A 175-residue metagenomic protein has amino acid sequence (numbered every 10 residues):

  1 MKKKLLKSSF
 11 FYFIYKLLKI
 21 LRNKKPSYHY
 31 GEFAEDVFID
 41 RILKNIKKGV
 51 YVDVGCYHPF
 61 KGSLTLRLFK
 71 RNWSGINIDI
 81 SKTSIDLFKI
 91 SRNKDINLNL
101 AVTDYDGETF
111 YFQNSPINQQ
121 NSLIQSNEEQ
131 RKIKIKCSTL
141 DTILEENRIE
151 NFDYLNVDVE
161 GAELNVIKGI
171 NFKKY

Functional and structural regions predicted by a protein language model:
M1-Y175: Phosphate/nucleotide-binding beta-alpha loop and adjacent structural elements of enzyme active sites
